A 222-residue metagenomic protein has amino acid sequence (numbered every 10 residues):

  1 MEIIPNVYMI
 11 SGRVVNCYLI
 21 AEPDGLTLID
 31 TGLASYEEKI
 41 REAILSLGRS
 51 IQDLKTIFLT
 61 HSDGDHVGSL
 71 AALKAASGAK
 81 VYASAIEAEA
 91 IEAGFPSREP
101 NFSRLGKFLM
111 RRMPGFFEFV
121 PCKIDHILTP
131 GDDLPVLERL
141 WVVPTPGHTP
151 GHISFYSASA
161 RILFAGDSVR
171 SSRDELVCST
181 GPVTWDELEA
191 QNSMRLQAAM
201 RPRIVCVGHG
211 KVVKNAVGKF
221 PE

Functional and structural regions predicted by a protein language model:
M1-L47, S154-G166, S171: Conserved beta-strand hairpin/beta-sheet module of binuclear metal-dependent hydrolase folds, prominently
T27-I29, F58, V81, I162-F164 (+1 more regions): Residue-level marker for buried hydrophobic side chains located in beta-strands that build the well-ordered beta-sheet
A34-S35, F119, K123, D133 (+2 more regions): Metallo-beta-lactamase
A43, A93-G94, Y156, K219: Residue-level signal for well-ordered alpha-helical positions
A43, S69, S193-L196: A general structural detector for well-ordered alpha-helical segments in enzyme core domains, enriched
L45-H126: Active-site HxH/HxHxD metal-binding segment of metal-dependent hydrolases
A79, V213-E222: Short acidic, glycine/proline-enriched helix-loop-strand junctions
